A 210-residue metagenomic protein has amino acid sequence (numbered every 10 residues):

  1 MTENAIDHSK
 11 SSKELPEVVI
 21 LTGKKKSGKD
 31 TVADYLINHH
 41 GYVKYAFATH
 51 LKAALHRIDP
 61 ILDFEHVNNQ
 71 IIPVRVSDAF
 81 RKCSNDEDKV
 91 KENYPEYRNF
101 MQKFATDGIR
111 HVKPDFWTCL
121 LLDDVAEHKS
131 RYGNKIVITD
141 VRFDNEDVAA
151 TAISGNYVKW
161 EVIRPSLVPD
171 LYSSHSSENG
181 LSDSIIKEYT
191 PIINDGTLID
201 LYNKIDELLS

Functional and structural regions predicted by a protein language model:
M1-V19: Extreme N-terminal, non-catalytic leader segments that precede Walker-type/kinase nucleotide-binding cores
L21, I138: Hydrophobic anchor at the beta1->P-loop junction of P-loop NTPases
K25, D115, L120, N145-S210: Small-molecule kinase domains that catalyze NTP-dependent phosphoryl transfer to phosphate-bearing small molecules
K29: Conserved lysine of the Walker
V32: Hydrophobic positions on the alpha1 helix immediately C-terminal to the Walker A/P-loop
N38-Y45: Post-Walker A helix-loop "phosphate-sensing" segment adjacent to the P-loop in P-loop NTPases
T49-G133: ATP-dependent small-molecule kinase phosphotransfer cores that center on conserved nucleotide phosphate-binding segments
D140-F143: Short, well-ordered beta-to-alpha junction loops that form the rim of enzyme active sites and present histidine/acidic
